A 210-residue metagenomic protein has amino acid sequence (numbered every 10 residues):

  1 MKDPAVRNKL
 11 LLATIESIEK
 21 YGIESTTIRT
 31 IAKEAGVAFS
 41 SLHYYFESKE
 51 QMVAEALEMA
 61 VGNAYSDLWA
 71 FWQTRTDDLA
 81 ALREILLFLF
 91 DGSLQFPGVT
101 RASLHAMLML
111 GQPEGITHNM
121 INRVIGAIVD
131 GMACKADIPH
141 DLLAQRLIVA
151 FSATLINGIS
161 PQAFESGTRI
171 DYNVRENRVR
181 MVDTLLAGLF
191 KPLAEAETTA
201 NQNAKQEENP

Functional and structural regions predicted by a protein language model:
K9, A13, S17-Q51, E55: Helix-turn-helix
A13, S17, F88, A153-N157: Amphipathic alpha-helical interface segments
E55, W69-Q95, H140, R146-A150: Hydrophobic alpha-helical connector segments
E58-N63: Short, basic, alpha-helical segments at the C-terminal edge of helix-turn-helix-like DNA-binding modules
A64-A70, G111-D137, Q145-I148, S160 (+1 more regions): Amphipathic alpha-helical packing segments from all-alpha helical-bundle domains
L86-L89, S103-M107, A150, T154 (+1 more regions): Short alpha-helical scaffolding segments that buttress acidic/His motifs in well-ordered protein cores
S93-G115, S160-S166: Amphipathic alpha-helical segments used for helix-helix packing
G126-C134, A153, I159-P210: C-terminal peripheral helix-coil segments that are non-catalytic and often amphipathic
